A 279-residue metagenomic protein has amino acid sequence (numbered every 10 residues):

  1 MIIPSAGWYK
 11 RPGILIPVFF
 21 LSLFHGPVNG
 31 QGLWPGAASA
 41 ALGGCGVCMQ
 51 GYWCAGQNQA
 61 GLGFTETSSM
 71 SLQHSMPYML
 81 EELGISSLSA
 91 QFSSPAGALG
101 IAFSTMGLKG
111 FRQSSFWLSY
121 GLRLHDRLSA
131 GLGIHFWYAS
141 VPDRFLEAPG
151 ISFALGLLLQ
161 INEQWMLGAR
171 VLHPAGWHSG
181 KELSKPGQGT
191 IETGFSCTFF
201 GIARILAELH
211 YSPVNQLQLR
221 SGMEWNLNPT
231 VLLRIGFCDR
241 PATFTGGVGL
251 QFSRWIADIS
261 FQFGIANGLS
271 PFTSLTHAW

Functional and structural regions predicted by a protein language model:
M1-A37: Cleavable N-terminal export/targeting peptides
N29-A40, G46, Q50, T67-M70 (+1 more regions): Outer-membrane beta-barrel porins/channels
G63-T65: Short active-site loop/helix that positions an aromatic residue
